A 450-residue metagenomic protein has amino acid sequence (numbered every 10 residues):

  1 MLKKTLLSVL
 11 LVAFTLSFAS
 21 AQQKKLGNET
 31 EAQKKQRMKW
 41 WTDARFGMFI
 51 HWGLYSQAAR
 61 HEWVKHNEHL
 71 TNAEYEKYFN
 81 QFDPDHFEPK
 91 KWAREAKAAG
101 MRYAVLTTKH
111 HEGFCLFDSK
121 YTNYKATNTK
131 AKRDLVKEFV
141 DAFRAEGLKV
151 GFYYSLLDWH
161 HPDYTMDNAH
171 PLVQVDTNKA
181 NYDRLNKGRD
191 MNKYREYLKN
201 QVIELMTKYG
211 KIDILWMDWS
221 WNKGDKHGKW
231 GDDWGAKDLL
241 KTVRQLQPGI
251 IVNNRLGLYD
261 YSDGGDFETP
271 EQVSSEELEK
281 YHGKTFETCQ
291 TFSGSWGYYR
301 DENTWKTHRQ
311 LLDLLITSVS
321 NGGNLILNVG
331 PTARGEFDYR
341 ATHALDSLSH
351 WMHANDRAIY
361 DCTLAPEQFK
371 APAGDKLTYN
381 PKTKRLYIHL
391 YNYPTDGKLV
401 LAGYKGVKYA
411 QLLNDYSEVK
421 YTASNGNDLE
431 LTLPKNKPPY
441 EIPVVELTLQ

Functional and structural regions predicted by a protein language model:
M1-Q23: Bacterial Sec-dependent N-terminal signal peptides
Q22-Q450: Mature catalytic domains of secreted/periplasmic carbohydrate-active enzymes
